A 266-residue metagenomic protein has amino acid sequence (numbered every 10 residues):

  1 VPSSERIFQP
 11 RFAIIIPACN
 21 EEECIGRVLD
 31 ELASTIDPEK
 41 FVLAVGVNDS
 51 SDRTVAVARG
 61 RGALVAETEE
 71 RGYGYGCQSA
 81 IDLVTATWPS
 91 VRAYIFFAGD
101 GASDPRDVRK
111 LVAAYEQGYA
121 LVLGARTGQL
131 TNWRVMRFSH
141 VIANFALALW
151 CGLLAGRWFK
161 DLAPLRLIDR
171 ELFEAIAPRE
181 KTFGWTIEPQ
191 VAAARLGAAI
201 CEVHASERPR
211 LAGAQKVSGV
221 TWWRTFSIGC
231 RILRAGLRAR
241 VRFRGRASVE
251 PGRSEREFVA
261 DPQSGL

Functional and structural regions predicted by a protein language model:
V1-E31: N-proximal low-complexity "stem/linker" segments adjacent to membrane-targeting elements
V1-Q9, G156, P178-L266: Hydrophobic helical membrane-anchoring modules
R11-A13, V42, E188: Cell-envelope/extracellular polymer assembly enzymes that use nucleotide-activated donors
E21-C24, S50, D104: Donor nucleotide-sugar binding loop of glycosyltransferases
V28, R106-V108, P189: Acidic donor-diphosphate engagement hotspot in glycosyltransferases and nucleotidyltransferases that stabilizes
D30-K40: Short, acidic, metal-binding catalytic loop of nucleotide-sugar glycosyltransferases
V47-V55, G101: A conserved acidic beta->alpha catalytic loop
E69-R71, Y75-L83, A93-F96, D104-F183 (+1 more regions): Acceptor/aglycone-binding surface of glycosyltransferases and processive sugar-polymer synthases
